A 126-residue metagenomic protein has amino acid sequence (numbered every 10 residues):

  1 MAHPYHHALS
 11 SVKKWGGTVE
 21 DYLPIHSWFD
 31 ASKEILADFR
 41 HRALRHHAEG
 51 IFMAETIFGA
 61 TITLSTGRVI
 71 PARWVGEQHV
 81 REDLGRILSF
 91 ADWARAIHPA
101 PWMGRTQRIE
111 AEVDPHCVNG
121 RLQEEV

Functional and structural regions predicted by a protein language model:
M1-V126: N-terminal membrane-targeting hydrophobic helices
